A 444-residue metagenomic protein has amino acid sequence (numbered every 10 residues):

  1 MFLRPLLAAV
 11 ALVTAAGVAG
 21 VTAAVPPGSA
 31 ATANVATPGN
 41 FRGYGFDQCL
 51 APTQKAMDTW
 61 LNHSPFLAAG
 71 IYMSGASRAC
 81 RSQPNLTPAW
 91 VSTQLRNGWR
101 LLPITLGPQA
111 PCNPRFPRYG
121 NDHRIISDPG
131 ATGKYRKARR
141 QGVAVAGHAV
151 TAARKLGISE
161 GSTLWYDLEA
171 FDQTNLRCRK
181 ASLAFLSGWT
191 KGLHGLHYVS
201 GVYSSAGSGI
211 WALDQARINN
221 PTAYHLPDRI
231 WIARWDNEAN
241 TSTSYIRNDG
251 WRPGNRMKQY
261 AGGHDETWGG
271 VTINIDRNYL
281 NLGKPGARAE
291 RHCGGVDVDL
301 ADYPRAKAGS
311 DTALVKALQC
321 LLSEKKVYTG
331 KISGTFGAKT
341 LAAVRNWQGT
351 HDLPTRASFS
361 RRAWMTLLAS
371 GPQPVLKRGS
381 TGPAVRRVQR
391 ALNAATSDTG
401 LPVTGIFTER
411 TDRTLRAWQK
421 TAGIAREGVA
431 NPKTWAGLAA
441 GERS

Functional and structural regions predicted by a protein language model:
M1-A30: Secretory targeting and sorting signals
N34-L50, M57, H63, P221-D299: Functionally critical loop-and-helix segments that line ligand-binding/catalytic clefts of soluble enzyme domains
V35-S64, I71-A181: Substrate-binding cleft of extracellular glycoside hydrolase catalytic domains
G43-Q48, L67-Y72, R100-T105, S162-D167 (+5 more regions): Structural recognition of the beta-strand scaffold that forms the well-ordered cores of secreted hydrolase catalytic
F171-H197: Active-site cleft segment of glycoside hydrolase catalytic domains centered on the general acid/base Glu
L193-D214: Aromatic-lined carbohydrate-recognition surfaces of secreted/lumenal glycan-active proteins
R288-I332, R362-G405, S444: Acidic, Ser/Thr/Pro/Gly-enriched interdomain connector segments
